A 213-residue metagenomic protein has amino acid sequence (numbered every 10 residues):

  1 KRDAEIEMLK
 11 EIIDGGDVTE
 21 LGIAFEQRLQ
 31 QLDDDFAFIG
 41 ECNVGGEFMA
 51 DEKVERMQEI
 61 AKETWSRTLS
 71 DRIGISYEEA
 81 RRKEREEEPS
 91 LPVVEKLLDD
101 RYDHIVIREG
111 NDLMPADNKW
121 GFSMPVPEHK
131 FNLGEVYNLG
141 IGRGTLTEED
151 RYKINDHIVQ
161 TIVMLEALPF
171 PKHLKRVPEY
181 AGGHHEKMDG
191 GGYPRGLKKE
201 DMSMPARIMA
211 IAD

Functional and structural regions predicted by a protein language model:
K1-A212: Histidine- and acidic-residue-rich, metal-dependent catalytic cores
